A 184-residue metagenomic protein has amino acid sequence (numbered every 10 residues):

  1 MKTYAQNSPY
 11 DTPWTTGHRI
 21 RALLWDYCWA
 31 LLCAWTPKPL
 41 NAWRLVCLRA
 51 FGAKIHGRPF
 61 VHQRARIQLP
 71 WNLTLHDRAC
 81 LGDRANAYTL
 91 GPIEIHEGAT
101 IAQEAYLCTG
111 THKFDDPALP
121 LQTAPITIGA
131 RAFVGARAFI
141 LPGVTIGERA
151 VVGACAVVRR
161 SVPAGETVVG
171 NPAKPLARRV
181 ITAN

Functional and structural regions predicted by a protein language model:
M1-A53, G57, R131, R149 (+1 more regions): Terminal amphipathic alpha-helical/low-complexity segments used for targeting or macromolecular assembly
W35-L45, R64-L75, C80-T145, N171-A173 (+1 more regions): Flexible, glycine/small-residue-enriched loop-and-beta-strand segment within the central core of proteins
H56, T145, P163: Short conserved AdoMet
F60: Glycine-rich phosphate-binding "P-loop"
Q103, A154, A164: Residues that flank catalytic or metal-binding motifs in active/ligand-binding sites
A136-R160: Beta-rich strand-turn-strand
A164, V169-P172: Acidic, glycine-centered active-site loop in nucleotide-sugar glycosyltransferases
